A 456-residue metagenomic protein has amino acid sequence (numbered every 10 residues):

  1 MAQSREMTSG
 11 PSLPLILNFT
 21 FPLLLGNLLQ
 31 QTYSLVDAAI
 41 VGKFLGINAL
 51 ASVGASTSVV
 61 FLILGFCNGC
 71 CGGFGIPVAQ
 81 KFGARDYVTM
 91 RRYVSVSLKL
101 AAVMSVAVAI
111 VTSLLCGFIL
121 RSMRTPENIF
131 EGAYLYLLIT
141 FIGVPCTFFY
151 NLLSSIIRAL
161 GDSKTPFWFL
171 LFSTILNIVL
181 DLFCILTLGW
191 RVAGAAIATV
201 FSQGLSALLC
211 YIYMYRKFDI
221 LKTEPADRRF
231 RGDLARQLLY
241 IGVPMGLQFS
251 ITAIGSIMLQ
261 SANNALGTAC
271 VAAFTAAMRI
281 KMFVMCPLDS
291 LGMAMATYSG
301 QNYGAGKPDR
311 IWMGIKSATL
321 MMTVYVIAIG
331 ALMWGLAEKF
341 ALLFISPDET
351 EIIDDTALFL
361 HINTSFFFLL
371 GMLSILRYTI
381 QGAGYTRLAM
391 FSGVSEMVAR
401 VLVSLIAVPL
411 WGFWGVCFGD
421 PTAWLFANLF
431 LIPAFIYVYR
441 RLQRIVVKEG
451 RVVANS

Functional and structural regions predicted by a protein language model:
M1-T20, V78-G143, T187-V243, S299-F366 (+1 more regions): Short alpha-helical transmembrane segments in multi-pass integral membrane proteins
S9, L13-T32, V36, V59-F66 (+7 more regions): Residue-level signal for short hydrophobic patches within transmembrane helices of multi-pass membrane transporters
N18-D37, I139, Y150, S173 (+4 more regions): Transmembrane helical elements of multi-pass membrane transporters/channels
T32-A51, L120-E127, F183-W190, S250-R279 (+4 more regions): Helix-terminus/linker motif at the lipid-water interface of multi-pass membrane proteins
V41-F61, E127-G132, V192-A193, L234-I241 (+5 more regions): Interfacial/gating helices of multi-pass transporter permease domains
L50-I110, T147-P166, A273-A337, L370-S392: Small-residue-rich hydrophobic transmembrane alpha-helices
L62-G65, A109, N177-D181, A207-Y211 (+4 more regions): Hydrophobic transmembrane alpha-helices of multi-pass small-molecule transporters
C71, I139-R158, P166-T174, A195-L208 (+4 more regions): Short runs within selected transmembrane alpha-helices of multi-pass transporters and secretion channels
